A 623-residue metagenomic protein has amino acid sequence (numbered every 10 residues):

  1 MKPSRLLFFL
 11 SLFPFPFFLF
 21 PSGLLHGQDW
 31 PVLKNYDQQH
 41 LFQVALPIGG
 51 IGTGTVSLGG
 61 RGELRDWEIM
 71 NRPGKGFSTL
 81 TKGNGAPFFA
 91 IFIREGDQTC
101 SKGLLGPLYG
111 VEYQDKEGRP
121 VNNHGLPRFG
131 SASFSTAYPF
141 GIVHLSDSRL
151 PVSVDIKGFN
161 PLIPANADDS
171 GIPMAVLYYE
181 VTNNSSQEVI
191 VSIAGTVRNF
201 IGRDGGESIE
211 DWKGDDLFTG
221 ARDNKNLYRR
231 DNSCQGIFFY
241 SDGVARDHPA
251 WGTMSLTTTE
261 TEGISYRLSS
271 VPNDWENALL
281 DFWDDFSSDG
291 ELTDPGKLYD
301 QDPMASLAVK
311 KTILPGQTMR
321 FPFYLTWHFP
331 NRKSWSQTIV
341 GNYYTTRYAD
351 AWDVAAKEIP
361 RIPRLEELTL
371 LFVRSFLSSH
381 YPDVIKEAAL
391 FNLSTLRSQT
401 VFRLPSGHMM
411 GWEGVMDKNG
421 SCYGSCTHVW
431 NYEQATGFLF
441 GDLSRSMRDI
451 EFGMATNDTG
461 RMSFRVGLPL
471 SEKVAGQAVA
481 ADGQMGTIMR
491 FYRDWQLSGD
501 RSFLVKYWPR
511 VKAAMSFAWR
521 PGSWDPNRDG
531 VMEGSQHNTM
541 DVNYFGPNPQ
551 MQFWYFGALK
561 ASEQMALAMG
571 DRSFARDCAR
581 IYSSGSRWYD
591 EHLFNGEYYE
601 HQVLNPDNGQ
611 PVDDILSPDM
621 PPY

Functional and structural regions predicted by a protein language model:
F8-G23: Bacterial N-terminal signal peptides
P31-A90, C100-P107, Y113-K116, F129-Y138 (+6 more regions): Internal mixed beta-strand/loop scaffold within catalytic domains of large alpha/beta enzymes
N35-S78, S287-T312, Q317-F329, T338-G522 (+3 more regions): Substrate-binding groove/exosite segments of carbohydrate-active enzymes
I51-N122, C234-S287, D350-A356: Acidic-aromatic substrate-binding/catalytic surfaces of carbohydrate-active enzymes
Y109-M174, V271-L307: Extended, loop-rich substrate-binding clefts of extracytoplasmic carbohydrate-active enzymes
R128-I142, R149-P151, R230-L292, L377-S406 (+5 more regions): Active-site acid/base region of carbohydrate-active enzymes
L145, I156-G158, I193-V197, Q317-F329: Short, hydrophobic/aromatic-enriched beta-strand segments in well-ordered soluble domains
I156, P161-D284, S288, S334-H380: Polysaccharide-binding surfaces and accessory modules of carbohydrate-active proteins
